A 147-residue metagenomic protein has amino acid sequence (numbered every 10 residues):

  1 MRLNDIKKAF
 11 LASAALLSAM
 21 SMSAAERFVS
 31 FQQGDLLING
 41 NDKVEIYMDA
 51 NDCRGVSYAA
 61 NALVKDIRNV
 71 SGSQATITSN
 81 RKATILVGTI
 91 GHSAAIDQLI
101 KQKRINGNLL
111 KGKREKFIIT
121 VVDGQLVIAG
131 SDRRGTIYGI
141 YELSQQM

Functional and structural regions predicted by a protein language model:
M1-R2, A129: Intrinsic disorder/low-complexity signature
R2-L11: Bacterial N-terminal signal peptides that target proteins for export
L11, S18, V29-Q32: Compositionally biased, low-structure terminal segments
L11-A14, Y138: A ubiquitous, low-specificity "background" feature that marks scattered single residues across proteins without
A15-S23: Hydrophobic h-region of N-terminal signal peptides that target proteins for export in Gram-negative bacteria
A25-M147: Contiguous, structured surface segment used for ligand recognition
